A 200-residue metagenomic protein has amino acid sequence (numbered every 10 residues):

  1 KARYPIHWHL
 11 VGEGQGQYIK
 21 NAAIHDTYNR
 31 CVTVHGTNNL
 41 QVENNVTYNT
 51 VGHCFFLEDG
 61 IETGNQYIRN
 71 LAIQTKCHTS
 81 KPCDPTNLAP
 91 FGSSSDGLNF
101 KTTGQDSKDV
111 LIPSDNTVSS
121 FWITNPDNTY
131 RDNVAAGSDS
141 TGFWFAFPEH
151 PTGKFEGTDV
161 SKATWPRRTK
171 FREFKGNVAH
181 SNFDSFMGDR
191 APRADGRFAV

Functional and structural regions predicted by a protein language model:
K1-N21, H53, L57-I123, S140-G176 (+1 more regions): Acidic/polar low-complexity surface segments
K1-N49: Alpha-solenoid helical-repeat scaffolds
D26, N49, D115, T129 (+1 more regions): Residues that act as N-cap/strand-start positions at coil-to-secondary-structure junctions
G36, N125, A135: Conserved residues at beta->alpha junctions
N45, N70, N133, N177: Detector for the Zn2+-coordinating histidines of canonical Cys2His2
N128-S138: Extended catalytic-interface subdomain
